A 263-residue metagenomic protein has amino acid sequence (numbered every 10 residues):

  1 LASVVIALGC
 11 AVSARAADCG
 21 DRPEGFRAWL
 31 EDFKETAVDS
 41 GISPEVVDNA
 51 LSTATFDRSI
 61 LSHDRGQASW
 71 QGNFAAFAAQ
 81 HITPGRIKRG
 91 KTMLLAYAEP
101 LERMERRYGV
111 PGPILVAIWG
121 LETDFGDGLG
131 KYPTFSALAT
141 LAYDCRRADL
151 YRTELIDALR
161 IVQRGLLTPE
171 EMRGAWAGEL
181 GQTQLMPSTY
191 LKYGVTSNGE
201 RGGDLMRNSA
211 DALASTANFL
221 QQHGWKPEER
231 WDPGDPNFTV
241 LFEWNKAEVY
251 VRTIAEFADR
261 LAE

Functional and structural regions predicted by a protein language model:
A2-A11: Bacterial N-terminal signal peptides
V12-A16: Sec/Tat signal peptide C-region and signal peptidase I cleavage site
D18-G20: Sequence contexts marking disulfide-bonded cysteines in secreted/extracellular proteins
R22-D48: Mature N-terminal segment immediately following signal peptide/propeptide cleavage in secreted/periplasmic
I42-E263: Catalytic glycan-binding domains that act on GlcNAc-containing polysaccharides
